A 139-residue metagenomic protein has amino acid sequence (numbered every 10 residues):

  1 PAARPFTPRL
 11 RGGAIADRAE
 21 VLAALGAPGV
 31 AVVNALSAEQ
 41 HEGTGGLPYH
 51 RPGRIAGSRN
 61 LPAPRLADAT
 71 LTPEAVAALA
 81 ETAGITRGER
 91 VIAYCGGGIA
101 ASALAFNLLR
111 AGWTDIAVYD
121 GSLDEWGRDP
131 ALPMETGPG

Functional and structural regions predicted by a protein language model:
P1-A31, A35-G139: Rhodanese-like catalytic fold shared by cysteine-dependent sulfurtransferases and DSP/PTP-type phosphatases
